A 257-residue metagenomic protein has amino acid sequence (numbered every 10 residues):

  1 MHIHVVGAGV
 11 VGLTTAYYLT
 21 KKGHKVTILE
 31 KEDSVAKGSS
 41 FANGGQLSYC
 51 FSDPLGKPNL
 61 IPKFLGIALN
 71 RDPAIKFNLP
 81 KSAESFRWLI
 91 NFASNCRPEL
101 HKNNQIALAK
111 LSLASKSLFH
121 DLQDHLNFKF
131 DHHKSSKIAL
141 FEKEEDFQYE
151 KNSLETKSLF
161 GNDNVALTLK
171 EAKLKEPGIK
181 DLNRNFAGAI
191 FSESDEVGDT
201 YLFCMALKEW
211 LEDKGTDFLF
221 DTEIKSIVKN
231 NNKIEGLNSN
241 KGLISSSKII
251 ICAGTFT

Functional and structural regions predicted by a protein language model:
M1-V11: Beta1/beta-strand and adjacent pyrophosphate-binding region of the FAD-binding site in flavoprotein oxidoreductases
V6, L29, I244-F256: Short hydrophobic core segments
V11, S34, F256: Conserved Rossmann-like nucleotide-cofactor binding loop
A16, T20-K21, W210: Gly/Ala-rich phosphate-binding loop of Rossmann-like dinucleotide-binding domains, activating on the conserved
T20-F41: Glycine-rich FAD pyrophosphate-binding loop
E30, T168, F220-T222: Short loop/edge segments at beta-strand edges and connector loops that shape dinucleotide/nucleotide cofactor-binding
G44-K170: Dinucleotide-binding Rossmann-like beta1-alpha1 core, especially the glycine-rich loop that anchors the ADP
Q148-L159, K180, N185-K248, C252: Helical element adjacent to the flavin cofactor pocket in flavoenzyme catalytic cores
